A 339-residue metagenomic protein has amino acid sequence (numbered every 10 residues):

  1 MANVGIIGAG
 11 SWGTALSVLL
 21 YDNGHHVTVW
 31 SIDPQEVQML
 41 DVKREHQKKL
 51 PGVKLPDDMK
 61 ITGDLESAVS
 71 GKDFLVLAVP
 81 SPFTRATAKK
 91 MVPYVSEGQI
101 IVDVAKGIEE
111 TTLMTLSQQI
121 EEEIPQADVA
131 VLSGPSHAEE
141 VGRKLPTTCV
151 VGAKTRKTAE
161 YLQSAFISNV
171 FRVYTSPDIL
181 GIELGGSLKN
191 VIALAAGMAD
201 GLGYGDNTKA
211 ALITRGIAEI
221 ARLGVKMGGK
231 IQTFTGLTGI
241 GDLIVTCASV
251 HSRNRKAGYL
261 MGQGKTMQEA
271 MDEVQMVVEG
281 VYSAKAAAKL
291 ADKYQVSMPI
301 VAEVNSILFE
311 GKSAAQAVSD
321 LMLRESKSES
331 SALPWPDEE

Functional and structural regions predicted by a protein language model:
M1-V53, K60-G63, K90: NAD(P)+-binding Rossmann beta1-loop-alpha1 motif at the extreme N-terminus of oxidoreductases
V4, V27, A127-V129, V173: Hydrophobic anchor at the start of a short beta-strand that flanks the dinucleotide cofactor-binding loop
L55, I61-S70, F74-P146, L162: Rossmann-like NAD(P)(H) cofactor-binding subdomain of soluble oxidoreductases
S70-G71, L188, I240: Alpha-helix C-terminal capping/helix-to-coil transition sites in glycosyltransferase folds
F83, Y94, Q119, E123-A127 (+1 more regions): Internal alpha-helical scaffold of NAD(P)-dependent oxidoreductase catalytic cores
A196-D200, V225-T235, L243-E339: NAD(P)-dependent Rossmann-like dehydrogenase/reductase catalytic/cofactor-binding core
